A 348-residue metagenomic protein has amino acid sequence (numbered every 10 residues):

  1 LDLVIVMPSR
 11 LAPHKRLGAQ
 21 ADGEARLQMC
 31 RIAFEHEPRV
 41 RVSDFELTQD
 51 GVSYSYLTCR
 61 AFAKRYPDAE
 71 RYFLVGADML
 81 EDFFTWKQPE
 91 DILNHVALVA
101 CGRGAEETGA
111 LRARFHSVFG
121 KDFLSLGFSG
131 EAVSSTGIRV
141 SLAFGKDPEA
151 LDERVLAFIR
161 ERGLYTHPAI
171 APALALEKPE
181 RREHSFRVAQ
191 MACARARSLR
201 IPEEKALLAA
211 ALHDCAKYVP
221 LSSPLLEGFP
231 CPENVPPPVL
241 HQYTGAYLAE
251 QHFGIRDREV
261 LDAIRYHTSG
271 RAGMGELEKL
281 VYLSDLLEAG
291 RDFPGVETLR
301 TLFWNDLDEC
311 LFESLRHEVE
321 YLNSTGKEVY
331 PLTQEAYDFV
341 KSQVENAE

Functional and structural regions predicted by a protein language model:
L1-A169: Nucleotidyltransferase catalytic core that binds NTPs
A19-G23, V52, R181, V235-V239 (+1 more regions): Flexible, glycine- and charge-enriched loops at secondary-structure boundaries
V52-R60, A69, A211, C215-H241 (+1 more regions): N-terminal leader/targeting helix
D147-A169, E320-E348: Charged phosphate-binding loop/patch that engages nucleotide di/tri-phosphates or the phosphate backbone of nucleic
H167-P179: Extreme N-terminal tail/first-helix region
L174-L176, H184, C193-E313: Divalent metal-dependent catalytic cores for phosphoryl transfer on phosphate-bearing substrates
